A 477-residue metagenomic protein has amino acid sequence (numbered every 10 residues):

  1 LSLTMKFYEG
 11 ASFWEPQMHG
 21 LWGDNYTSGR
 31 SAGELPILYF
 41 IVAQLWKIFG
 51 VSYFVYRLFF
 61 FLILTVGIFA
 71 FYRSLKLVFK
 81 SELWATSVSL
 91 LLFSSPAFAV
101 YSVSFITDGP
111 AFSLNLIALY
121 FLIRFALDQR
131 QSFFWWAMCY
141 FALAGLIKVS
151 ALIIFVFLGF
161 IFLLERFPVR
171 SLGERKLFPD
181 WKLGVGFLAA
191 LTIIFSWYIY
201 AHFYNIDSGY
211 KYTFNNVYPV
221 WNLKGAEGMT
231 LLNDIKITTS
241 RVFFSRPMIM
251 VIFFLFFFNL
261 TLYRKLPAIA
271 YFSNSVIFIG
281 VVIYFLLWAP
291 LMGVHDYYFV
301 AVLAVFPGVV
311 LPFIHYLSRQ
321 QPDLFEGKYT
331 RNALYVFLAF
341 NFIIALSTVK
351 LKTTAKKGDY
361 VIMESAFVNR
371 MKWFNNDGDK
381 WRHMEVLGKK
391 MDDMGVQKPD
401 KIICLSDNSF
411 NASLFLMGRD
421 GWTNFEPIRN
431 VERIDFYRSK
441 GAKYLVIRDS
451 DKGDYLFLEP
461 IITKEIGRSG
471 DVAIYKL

Functional and structural regions predicted by a protein language model:
V55-F79, L116-F121, T261: Transmembrane-helix motifs of polytopic, lipid-linked glycan transferases
V78-F79, L116-F134, A144: Membrane-interface transmembrane helices that cradle and orient dolichyl/undecaprenyl
V100-P110: Short acidic/glycine- and proline-prone juxtamembrane loop motifs at membrane-interface regions of multi-pass membrane
F121-Q129, F141, I154-L191, N259-P267: Perimembrane helix-loop-helix junctions
C139, F187-L191, I314-E364: Signature aromatic-anchored transmembrane alpha helix within multi-pass, membrane-resident enzymes that catalyze glycan
L164, D180-G228, F243-F254, I283: Membrane-lumen/periplasm interface segments of specific transmembrane helices in polyprenyl phosphate-linked
F243-N274, V310-F313: Hydrophobic, aromatic-rich transmembrane alpha-helices and their immediate juxtamembrane boundary segments
D377-P427, K443-S450: Short periplasmic/luminal acceptor-recognition loop of GT-C membrane glycosyltransferases, typified by
